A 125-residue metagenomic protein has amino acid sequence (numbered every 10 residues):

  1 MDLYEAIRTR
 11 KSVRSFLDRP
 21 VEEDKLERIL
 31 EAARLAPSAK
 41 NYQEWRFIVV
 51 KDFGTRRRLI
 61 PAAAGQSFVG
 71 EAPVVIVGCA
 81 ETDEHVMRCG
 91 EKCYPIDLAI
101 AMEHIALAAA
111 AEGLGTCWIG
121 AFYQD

Functional and structural regions predicted by a protein language model:
M1-K25: Specificity-determining recognition surfaces
K25, E31, L35-A101: Glycine/small-residue-rich phosphate/adenosyl-binding loop
L30, A106: Short glycine-/small-residue-rich flexible loop motifs, especially phosphate/cofactor-binding loops
L107-A111: Short hydrophobic alpha-helices that are characteristic scaffold elements of the AMP-binding
L114-D125: GST superfamily/GST-like fold recognition
